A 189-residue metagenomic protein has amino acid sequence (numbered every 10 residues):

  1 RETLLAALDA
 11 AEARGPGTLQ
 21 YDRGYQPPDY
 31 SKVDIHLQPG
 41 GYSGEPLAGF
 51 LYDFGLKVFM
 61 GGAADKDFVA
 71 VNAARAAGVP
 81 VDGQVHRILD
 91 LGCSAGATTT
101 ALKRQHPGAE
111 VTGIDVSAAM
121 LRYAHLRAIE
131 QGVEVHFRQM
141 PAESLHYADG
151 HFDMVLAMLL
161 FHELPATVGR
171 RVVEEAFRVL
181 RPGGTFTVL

Functional and structural regions predicted by a protein language model:
R1-S43: N-terminal auxiliary segments of SAM/dcSAM-dependent transferases
Q38-Y42, A48-D67: Class I SAM-dependent methyltransferase Rossmann-like catalytic core, especially the SAM/SAH-binding loop
L51, A64-Q84: Conserved alpha-helix/loop element of class I SAM-dependent methyltransferases that forms part of the SAM/SAH-binding
R87-L89, A95-S144: Class I SAM-dependent methyltransferase SAM/SAH-binding core
E143-V155: A short acidic, Gly/Pro-enriched loop at the edge of an enzyme's catalytic core that lines a small-molecule cofactor
M154-T167: A short SAM/SAH-binding and catalytic strip from SAM-dependent methyltransferases
R170-P182: A short glycine-rich, Lys/Arg-flanked "PGG" loop and its adjoining helix->strand segment in the class I
G183-L189: Conserved beta-strand signature within the Rossmann-like core of class I S-adenosyl-L-methionine
